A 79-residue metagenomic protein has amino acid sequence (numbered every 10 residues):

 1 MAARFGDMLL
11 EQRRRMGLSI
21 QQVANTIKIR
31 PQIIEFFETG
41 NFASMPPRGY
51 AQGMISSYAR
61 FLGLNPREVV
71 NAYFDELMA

Functional and structural regions predicted by a protein language model:
M1-A79: Cytosolic/nucleoplasmic/matrix-facing N-terminal domains/tails of membrane-anchored or organelle-targeted proteins
